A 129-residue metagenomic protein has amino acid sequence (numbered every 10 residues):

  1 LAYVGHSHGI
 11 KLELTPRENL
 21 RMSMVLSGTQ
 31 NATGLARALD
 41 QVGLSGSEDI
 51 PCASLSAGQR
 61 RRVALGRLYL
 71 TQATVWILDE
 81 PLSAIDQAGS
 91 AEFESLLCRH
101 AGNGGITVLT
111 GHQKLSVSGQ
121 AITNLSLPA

Functional and structural regions predicted by a protein language model:
S7, L12-G28, G34: Q-loop/switch helix immediately C-terminal to the Walker
E13, P51-S56: Conserved ABC ATPase signature
R21, A32-S47: Conserved ABC ATPase "signature" region
L44, L55-R62, Q87: ABC ATPase nucleotide-binding domain "signature motif"
L65, G104: Hydrophobic anchor residue at the start of the ABC signature
W76-E80, I85: Catalytic Walker B motif of ABC-type/P-loop ATPase nucleotide-binding domains
D86-S95: Conserved D-loop/post-Walker B switch-helix segment of ABC ATPase nucleotide-binding domains
